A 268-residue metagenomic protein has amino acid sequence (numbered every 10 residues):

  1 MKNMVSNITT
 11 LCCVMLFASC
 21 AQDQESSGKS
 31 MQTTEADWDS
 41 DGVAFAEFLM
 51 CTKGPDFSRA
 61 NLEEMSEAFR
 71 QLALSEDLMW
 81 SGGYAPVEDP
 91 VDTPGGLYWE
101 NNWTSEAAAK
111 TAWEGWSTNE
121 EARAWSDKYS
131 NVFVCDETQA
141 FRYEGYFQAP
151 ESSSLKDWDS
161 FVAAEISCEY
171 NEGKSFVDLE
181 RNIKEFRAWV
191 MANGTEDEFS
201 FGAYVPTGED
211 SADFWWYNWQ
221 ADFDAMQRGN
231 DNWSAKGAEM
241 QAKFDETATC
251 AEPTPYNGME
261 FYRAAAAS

Functional and structural regions predicted by a protein language model:
M1-T9: Bacterial N-terminal signal peptides that target proteins for export
K2, F17-A18: A subset of signal/propeptide-processing and intrinsically disordered low-complexity segments in secreted/extracellular
T9-L16: Bacterial N-terminal signal peptides
C20-Y98, N102-R123, D127-S268: Short S/T/G/P-rich N-terminal loop/turn motif that feeds into the first structured element of a domain
